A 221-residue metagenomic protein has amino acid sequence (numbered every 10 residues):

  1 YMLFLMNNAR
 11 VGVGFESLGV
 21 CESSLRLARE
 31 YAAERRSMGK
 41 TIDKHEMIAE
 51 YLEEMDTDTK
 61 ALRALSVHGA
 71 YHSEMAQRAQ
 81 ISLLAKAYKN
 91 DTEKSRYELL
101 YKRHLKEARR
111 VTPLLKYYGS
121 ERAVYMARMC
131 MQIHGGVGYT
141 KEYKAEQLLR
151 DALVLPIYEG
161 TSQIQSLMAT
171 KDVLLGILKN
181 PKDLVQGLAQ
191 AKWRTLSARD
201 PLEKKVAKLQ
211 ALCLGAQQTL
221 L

Functional and structural regions predicted by a protein language model:
Y1-L221: Flavin-dependent oxidoreductase catalytic core characteristic of acyl-CoA dehydrogenase/oxidase-like enzymes
